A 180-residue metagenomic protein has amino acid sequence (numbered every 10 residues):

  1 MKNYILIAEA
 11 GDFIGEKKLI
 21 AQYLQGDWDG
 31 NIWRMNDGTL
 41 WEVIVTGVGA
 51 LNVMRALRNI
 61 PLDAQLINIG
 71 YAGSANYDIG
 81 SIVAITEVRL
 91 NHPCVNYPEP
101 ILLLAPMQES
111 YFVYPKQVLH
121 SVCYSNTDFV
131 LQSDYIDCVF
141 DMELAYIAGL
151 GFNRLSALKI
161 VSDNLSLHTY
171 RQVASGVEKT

Functional and structural regions predicted by a protein language model:
M1-I5: Extreme N-terminal starter segment of soluble prokaryotic enzymes
L6-G11, T46-V48: Structural motif
A8-F13, S125-T127: Short polar catalytic/cofactor-binding loops
D12-K17, N52: Short N-terminal binding/cap micro-motifs at the start of the first secondary-structure element
A21-Q22, G26: Short, surface-exposed loop motifs enriched in S/T, G, D/E and P with embedded aromatic residues
D27-T180: Glycine-rich phosphate- or other oxyanion-binding loops that anchor nucleotides, phosphorylated ligands
